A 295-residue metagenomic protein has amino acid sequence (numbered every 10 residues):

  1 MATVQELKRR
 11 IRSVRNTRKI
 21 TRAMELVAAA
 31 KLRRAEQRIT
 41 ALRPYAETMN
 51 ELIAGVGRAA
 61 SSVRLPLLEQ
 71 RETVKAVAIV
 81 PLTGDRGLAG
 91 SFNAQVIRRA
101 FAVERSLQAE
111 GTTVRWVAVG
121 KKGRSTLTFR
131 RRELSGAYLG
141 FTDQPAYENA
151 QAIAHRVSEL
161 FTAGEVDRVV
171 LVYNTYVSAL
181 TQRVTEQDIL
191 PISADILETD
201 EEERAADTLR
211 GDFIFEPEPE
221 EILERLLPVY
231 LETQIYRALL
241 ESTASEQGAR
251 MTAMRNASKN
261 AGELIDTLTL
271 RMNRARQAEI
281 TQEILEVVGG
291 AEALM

Functional and structural regions predicted by a protein language model:
M1-M295: C-terminal beta-strand-loop-alpha-helix "lid" module of Rossmann-like NAD(P)-dependent dehydrogenases
